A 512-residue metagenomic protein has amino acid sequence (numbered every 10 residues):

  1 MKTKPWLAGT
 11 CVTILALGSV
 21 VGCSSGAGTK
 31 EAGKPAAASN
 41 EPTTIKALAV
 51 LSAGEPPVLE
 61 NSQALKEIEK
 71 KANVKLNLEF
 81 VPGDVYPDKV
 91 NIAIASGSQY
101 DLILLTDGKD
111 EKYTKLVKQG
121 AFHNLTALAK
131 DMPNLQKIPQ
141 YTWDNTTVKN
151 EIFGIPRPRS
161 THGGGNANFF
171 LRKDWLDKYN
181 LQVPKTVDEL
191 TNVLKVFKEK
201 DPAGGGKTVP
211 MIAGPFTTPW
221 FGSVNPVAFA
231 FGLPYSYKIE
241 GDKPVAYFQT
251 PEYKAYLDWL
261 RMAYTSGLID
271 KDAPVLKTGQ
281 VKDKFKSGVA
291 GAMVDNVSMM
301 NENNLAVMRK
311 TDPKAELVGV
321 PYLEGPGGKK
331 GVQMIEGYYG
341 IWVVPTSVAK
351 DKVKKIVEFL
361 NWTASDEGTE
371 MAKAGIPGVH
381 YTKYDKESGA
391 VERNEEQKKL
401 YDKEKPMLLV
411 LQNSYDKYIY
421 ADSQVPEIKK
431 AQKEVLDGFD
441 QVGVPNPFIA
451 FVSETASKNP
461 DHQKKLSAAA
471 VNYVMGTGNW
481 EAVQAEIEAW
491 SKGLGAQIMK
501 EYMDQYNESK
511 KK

Functional and structural regions predicted by a protein language model:
K2-K4, A8-G9, C23-E189, P226 (+5 more regions): Conserved N-terminal structural module of periplasmic/extracytoplasmic solute-binding proteins
G18-G22: C-terminal motif of bacterial Sec signal peptides marking the signal peptidase cleavage site
K75-V81, K271-D272, V318-V320: General small-molecule cofactor/ligand-binding pocket signal
L78-Y113, K200, L276-V297, E302 (+1 more regions): Periplasmic binding protein-like
T114-N124, N303-K330: Ligand-binding "clamshell"
T126, K149-W220, Y237-V289, M293-N296 (+5 more regions): Helix-loop-helix "hinge/cap" segment bordering the ligand-binding cleft or interdomain interface
I335-G337: Mobile gating loops/cap/lid regions near enzyme active sites that modulate substrate access
E358-N472, T477: Conserved small-residue motifs centered on glycine
